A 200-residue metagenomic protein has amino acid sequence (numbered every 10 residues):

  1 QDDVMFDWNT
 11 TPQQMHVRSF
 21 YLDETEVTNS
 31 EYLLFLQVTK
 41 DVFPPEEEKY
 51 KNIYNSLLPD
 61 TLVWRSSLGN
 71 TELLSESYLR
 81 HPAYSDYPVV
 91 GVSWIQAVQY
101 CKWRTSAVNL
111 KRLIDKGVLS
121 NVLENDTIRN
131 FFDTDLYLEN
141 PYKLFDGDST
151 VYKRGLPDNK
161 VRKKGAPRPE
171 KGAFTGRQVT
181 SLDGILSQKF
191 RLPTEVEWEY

Functional and structural regions predicted by a protein language model:
D3-V4, H16-Y200: Active-site microenvironments of metalloenzymes and redox enzymes
D7-T10: C-terminal, low-complexity/hydrophilic appendages and adjacent surface loops of extracellular/periplasmic anionic
